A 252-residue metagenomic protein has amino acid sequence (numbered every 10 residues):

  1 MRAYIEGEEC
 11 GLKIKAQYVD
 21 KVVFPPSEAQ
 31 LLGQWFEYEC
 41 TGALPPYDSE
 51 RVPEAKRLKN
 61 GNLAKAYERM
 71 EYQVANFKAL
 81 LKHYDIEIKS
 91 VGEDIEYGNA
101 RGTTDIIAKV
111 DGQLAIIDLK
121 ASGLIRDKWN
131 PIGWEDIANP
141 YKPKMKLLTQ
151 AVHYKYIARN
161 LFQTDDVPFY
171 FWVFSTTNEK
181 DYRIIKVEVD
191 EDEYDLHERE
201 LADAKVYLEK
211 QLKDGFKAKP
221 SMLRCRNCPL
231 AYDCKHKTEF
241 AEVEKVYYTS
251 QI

Functional and structural regions predicted by a protein language model:
M1-T104: Metal-dependent nuclease catalytic cores that hydrolyze phosphodiester bonds in DNA/RNA, characterized by
V22, P26, A64-V74, Y141-L148 (+1 more regions): Metal-dependent nuclease catalytic regions and adjoining charged, substrate-binding loops involved in nucleic-acid end
G33, A115, P168-W172: A structural signal for isolated positions on well-ordered beta-strands in alpha/beta enzyme cores
C40-L44, A121-L124, R159-Q163: Hydrophobic/aromatic-lined pockets within catalytic cores
K82-E87, A108-I116, A158-V167: Secondary-structure boundary elements
S90-T149: Non-catalytic protein-protein interaction segments used by genome-maintenance enzymes to assemble and couple activities
